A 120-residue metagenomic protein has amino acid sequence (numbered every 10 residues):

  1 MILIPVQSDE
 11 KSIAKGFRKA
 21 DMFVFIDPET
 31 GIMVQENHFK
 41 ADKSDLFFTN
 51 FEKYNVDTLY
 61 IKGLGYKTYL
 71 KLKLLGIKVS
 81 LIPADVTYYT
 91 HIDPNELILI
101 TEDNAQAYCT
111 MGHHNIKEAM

Functional and structural regions predicted by a protein language model:
M1-L46, K53-Y54, L74, V79-M120: Non-catalytic interface/targeting segments
T49-N50, D57-V79: Acidic/His-rich segments in extracytoplasmic proteins that coordinate ligands and/or metal ions
